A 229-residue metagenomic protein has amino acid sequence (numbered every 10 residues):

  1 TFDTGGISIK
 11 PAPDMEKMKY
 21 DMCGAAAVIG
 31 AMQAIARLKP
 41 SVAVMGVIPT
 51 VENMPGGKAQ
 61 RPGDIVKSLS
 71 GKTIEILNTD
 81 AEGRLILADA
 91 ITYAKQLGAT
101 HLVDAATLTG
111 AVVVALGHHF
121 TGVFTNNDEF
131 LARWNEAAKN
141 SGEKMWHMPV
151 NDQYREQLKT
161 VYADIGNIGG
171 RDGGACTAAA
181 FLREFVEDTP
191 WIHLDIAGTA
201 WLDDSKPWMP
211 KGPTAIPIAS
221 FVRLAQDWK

Functional and structural regions predicted by a protein language model:
T1-K229: A generic structural signal for tightly packed, nonpolar segments enriched in small/aliphatic residues
